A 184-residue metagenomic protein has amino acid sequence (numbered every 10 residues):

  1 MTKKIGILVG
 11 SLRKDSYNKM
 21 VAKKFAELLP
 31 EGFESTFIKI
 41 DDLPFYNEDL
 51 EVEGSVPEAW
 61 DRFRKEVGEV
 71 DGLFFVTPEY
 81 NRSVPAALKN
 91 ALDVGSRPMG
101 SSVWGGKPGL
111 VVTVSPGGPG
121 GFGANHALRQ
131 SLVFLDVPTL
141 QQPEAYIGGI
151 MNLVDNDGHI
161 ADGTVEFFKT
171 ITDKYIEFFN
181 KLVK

Functional and structural regions predicted by a protein language model:
T2-G32: N-terminal beta1-alpha1 ligand-phosphate binding loop
L8-G10, I38, V112: Short hydrophobic segments within beta-strands
N18, A22, W60, L88 (+3 more regions): A general structural signal for well-ordered alpha-helical segments in protein cores
P30-T36, P138: A generic structural motif
I40-P57: N-terminal beta-loop-helix "entrance" segment that forms/cooperates in small-molecule cofactor or anionic ligand
S55-D136: Helix-loop-strand module that forms the ligand-binding subsite of alpha/beta enzymes
P138-K184: Glycine-rich phosphate/pyrophosphate-binding loop and the adjoining helix
